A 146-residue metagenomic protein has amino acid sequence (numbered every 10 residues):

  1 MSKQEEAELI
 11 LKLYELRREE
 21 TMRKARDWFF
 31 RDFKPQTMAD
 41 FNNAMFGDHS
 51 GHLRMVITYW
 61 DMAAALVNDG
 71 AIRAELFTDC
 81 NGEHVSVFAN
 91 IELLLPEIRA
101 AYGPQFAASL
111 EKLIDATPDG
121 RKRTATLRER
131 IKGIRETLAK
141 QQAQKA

Functional and structural regions predicted by a protein language model:
M1-A146: Acidic, Ser/Pro/Thr-rich low-complexity regulatory regions and the short amphipathic helical interaction modules they
